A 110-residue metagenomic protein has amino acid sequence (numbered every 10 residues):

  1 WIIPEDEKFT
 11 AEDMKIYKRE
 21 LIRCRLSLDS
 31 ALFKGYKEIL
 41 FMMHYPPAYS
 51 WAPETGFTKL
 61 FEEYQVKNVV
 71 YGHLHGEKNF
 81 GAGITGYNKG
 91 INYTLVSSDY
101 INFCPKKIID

Functional and structural regions predicted by a protein language model:
W1: Non-cysteine beta-strand/loop elements that form the S-adenosyl-L-methionine
P4-V70, H75-G81: His/acidic metal-ligating clusters that form di-metal
K59-N68, H75-D110: Binuclear metal-dependent phosphoesterase catalytic core
